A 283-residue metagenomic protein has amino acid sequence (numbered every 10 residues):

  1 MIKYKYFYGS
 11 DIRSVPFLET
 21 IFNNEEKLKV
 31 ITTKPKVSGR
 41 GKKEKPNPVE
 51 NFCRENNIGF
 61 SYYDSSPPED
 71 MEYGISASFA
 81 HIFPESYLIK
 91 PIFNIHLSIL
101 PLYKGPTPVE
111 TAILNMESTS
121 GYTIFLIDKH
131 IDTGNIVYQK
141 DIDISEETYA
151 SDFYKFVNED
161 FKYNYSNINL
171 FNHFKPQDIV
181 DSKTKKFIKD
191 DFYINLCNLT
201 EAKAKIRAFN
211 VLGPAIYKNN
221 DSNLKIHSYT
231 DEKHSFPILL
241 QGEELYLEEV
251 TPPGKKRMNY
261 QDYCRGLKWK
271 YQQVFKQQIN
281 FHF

Functional and structural regions predicted by a protein language model:
I2-N23, T32, R40-E55: Glycine/alanine-rich phosphate-binding loops at beta-alpha junctions
I2-Y4, T20-N23, E72-D190: Donor/substrate-binding cores of folate-linked one-carbon enzymes
S10-R13, D64-S66, S78-I82, Y229-E232: Short beta->alpha connector loops
L28-K36: Short internal beta-strands
F52-C53, E117, N210: A generic structural signal for well-ordered alpha-helical segments
G59-F60, I92: Hydrophobic beta-strand scaffold residues
F60-D70: Short acidic low-complexity segments
D178-F283: Internal anion-binding site segments
